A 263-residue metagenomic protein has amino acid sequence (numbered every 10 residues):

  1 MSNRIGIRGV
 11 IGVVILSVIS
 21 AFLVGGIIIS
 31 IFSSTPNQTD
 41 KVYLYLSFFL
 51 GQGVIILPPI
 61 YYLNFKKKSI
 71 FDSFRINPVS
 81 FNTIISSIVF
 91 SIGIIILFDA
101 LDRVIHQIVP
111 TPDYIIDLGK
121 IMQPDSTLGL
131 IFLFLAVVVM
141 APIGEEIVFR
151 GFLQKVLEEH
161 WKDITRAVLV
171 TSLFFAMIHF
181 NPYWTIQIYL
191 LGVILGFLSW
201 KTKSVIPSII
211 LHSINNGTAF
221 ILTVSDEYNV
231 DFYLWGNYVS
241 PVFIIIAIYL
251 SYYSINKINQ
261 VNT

Functional and structural regions predicted by a protein language model:
M1-I19, S69-A100, L234-V239: Interfacial transmembrane-helix boundary/kink motif in multi-pass membrane proteins
V14-I27, I55-Y61, S91-L97, V239-K257: Hydrophobic core of alpha-helical transmembrane segments in multi-pass integral membrane proteins
S17-F65, S86: Alpha-helical transmembrane segments in multi-pass membrane proteins
S33-Q38, V109-Y114, V156-R166: Membrane interface segments of multi-pass transport proteins and intramembrane proteases
T39-Y45, F71-A141, N229: Juxtamembrane helix-loop-helix connectors linking adjacent transmembrane helices in multi-pass membrane enzymes
L50, V89, V170-F174, L190 (+2 more regions): Hydrophobic residues within alpha-helical transmembrane segments of multi-pass solute transporters/permease subunits
G144-V170, W200-S204: Membrane-interface helix/loop boundary segments of multi-pass membrane proteins
S213-T263: C-terminal membrane module of polytopic membrane proteins
